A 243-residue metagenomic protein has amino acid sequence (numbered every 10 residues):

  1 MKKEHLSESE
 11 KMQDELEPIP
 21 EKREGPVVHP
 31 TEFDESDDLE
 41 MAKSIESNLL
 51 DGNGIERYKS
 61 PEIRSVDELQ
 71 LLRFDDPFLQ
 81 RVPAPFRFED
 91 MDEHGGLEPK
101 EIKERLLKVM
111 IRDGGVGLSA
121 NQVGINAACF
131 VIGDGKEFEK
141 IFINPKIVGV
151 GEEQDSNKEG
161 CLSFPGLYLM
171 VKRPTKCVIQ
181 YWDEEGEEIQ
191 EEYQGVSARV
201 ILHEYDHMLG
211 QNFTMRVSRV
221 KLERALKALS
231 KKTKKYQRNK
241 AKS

Functional and structural regions predicted by a protein language model:
K2-S243: Positively charged
